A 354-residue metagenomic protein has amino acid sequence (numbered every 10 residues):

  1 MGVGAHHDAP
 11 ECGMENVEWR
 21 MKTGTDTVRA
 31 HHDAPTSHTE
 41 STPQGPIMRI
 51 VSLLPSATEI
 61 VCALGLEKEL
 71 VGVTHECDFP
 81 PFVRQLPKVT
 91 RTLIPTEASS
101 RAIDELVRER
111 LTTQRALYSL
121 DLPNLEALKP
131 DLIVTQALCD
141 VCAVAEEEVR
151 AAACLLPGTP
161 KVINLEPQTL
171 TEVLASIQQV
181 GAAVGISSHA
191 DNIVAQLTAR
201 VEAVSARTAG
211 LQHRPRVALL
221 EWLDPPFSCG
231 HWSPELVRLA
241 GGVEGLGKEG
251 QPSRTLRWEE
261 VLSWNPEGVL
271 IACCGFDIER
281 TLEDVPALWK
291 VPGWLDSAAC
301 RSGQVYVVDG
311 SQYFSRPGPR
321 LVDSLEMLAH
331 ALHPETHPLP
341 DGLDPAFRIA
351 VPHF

Functional and structural regions predicted by a protein language model:
M1-A9, M14: Extreme N-terminal basic, low-complexity initiation segments that serve as generic localization/processing leaders
G2, N16, T27, Q44 (+1 more regions): Detector for intrinsically disordered, low-structure N-terminal pre-sequences
A5, T25-D26, A30: Intrinsic, low-complexity polybasic segments
E11-K22, H31-G45: Short, basic, low-complexity termini and linkers enriched in Ser/Thr/Gly/Pro that act as targeting/leader peptides
S41-F354: N-terminal ligand-binding lobe of clamshell/alpha-beta domains
